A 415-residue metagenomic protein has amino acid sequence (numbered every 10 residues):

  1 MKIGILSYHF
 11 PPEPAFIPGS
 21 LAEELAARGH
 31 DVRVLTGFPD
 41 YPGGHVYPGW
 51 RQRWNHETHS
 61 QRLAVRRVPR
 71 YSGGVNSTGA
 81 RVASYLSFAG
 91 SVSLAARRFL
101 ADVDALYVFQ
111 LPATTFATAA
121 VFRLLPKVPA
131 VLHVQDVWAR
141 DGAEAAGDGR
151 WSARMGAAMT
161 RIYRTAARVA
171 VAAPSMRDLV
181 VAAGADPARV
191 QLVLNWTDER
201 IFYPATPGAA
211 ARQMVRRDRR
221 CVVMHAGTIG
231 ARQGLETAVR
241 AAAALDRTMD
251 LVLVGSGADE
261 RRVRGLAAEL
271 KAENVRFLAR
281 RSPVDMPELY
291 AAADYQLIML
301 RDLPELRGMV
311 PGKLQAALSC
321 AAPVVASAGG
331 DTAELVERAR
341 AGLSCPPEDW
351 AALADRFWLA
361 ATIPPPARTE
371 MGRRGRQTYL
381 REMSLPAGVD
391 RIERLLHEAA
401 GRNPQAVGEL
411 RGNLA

Functional and structural regions predicted by a protein language model:
M1-H59, A243, P404-A415: N-terminal subdomain of nucleotide-sugar transferases
F38, S175, W196: Carbohydrate-associated surface elements
R97, T114-A117, V121-L125, R150-V171: Membrane-proximal helix-turn-helix segments that form the acceptor-binding/catalytic region of lipid-linked
V181, P187-R189, T197-Q213, G234: Acidic anion/phosphate-binding donor-loop and adjacent secondary structure in glycosyltransferase catalytic cores
R220, E260-E288: Nucleotide-activated donor-binding/catalytic signature segment of Leloir-type glycosyltransferases, i.e., the conserved
Y295-I298, A316-S327: Short hydrophobic beta-strand element within catalytic cores of glycosyltransferases and related nucleotide-activated
A333-L359, P366: Change "using UDP/GDP/dTDP sugars" to "using nucleotide sugars
L359, P366-E382: A short, well-ordered alpha-helix in the C-terminal region of glycosyltransferases
